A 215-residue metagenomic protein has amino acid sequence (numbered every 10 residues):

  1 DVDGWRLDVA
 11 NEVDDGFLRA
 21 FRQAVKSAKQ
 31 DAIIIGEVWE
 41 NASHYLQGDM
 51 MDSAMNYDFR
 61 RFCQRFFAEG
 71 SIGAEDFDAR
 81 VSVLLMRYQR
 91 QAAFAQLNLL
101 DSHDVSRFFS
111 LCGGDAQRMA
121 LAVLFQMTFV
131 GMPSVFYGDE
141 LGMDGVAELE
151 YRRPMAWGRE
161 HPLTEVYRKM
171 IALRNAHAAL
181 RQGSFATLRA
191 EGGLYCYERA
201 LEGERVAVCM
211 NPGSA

Functional and structural regions predicted by a protein language model:
D1-D15, N98-S102: Active-site groove signature of glycoside hydrolases
V2, M51, G131-M132: A structural motif
W5, I34-G36, M55, N98 (+1 more regions): Hydrophobic faces of well-ordered beta-strands that scaffold small-molecule active sites in alpha/beta enzyme cores
L7, I34, H103, Q126 (+3 more regions): Conserved, mostly hydrophobic/aromatic
D8-Q91, F125, D144-K169, A178 (+1 more regions): Active-site-proximal helices and loops of the catalytic beta/alpha 8
R90-G113: Active-site clefts of carbohydrate-active enzymes
D139, W157-E160, E202, S214: Carbohydrate-binding surfaces of carbohydrate-active enzymes
L188-A215: Carbohydrate-binding surface patches
